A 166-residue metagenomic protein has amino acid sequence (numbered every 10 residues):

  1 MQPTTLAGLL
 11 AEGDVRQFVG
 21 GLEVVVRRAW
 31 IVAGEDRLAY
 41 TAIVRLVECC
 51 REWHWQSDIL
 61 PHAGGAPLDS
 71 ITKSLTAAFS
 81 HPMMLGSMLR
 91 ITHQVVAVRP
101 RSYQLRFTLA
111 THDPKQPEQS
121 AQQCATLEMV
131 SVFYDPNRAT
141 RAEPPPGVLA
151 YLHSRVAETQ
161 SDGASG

Functional and structural regions predicted by a protein language model:
M1-S74, Y134-G166: Hot-dog-fold acyl-thioester-processing enzymes
W30, M83, R99, D113-K115 (+1 more regions): Residues that cap or initiate secondary-structure elements
H54-Q104, Q122-L127: Hydrophobic beta-strand-centered segment that forms part of the acyl-chain substrate-binding groove
R106-A110, P145-P146: "Short basic amphipathic alpha-helical interaction patches in structured regions
T108-E118: Core beta-strand residues in small-molecule sensory/regulatory alpha/beta domains
Q116-C124, R141: Beta-sandwich strand segments
L127-M129, P145: Short hydrophobic alpha-helix segments
